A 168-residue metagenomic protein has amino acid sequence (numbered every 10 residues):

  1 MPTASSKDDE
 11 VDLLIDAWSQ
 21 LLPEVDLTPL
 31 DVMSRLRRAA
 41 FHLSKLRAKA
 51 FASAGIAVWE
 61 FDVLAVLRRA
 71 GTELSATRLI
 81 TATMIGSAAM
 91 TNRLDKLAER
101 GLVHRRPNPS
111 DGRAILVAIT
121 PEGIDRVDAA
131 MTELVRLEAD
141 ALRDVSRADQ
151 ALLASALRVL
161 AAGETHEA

Functional and structural regions predicted by a protein language model:
M1-A54: N-terminal leader segment of winged-helix/HTH proteins
L30-M33, R37, F41, M84 (+2 more regions): Short amphipathic alpha-helical segments with heptad-repeat character
R37, A65-G71, R158: Short, locally clustered residues in the helix-turn-helix/winged-helix DNA-binding domain
A57-V58, G71-L116: Canonical helix-turn-helix DNA-binding module
E60-L64: Short alpha-helical "packing" element that flanks the helix-turn-helix/winged-helix DNA-binding module
A65, N92, S155: DNA-binding alpha-helical recognition surfaces that contact promoter or target DNA
D95-S155: Charged, amphipathic alpha-helical coiled-coil/dimerization segments
A151-A168: Exposed, interaction-prone assembly regions rather than primary DNA-binding/catalytic cores
